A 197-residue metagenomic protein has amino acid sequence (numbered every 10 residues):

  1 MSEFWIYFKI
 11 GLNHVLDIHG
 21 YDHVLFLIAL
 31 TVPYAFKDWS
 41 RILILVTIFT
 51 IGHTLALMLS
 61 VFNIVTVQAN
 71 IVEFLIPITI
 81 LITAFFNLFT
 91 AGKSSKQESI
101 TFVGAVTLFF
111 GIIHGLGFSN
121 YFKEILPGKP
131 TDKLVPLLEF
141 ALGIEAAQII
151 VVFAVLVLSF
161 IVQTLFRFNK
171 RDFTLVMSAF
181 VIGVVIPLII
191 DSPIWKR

Functional and structural regions predicted by a protein language model:
M1-Y21, K93-S99, L126, I189-R197: Histidine-/acidic- and/or cysteine-rich, low-complexity loops and terminal segments associated with membrane
F8-I64: Juxtamembrane transmembrane-helix termini in multi-pass membrane transport proteins
V24-L43, N63, F85-N87, E124-I125 (+1 more regions): Membrane-interfacial alpha-helical segments at the cytosolic side of multi-pass membrane proteins
A29, T174-S192: Final/C-terminal transmembrane alpha-helix of multipass membrane proteins
W39-I64, D132-F160: A small-residue-rich subset of transmembrane alpha-helices
R41-G92, K96: Membrane helix-loop-helix hairpins that form the core translocation module of multi-pass transporters
L57-F74, S119-A141, I150, L188-R197: Interfacial helix-loop-helix junctions of multi-pass membrane proteins
I64-A69, A91-E98, S159-V176: Membrane interface segments of multi-pass transport proteins and intramembrane proteases
